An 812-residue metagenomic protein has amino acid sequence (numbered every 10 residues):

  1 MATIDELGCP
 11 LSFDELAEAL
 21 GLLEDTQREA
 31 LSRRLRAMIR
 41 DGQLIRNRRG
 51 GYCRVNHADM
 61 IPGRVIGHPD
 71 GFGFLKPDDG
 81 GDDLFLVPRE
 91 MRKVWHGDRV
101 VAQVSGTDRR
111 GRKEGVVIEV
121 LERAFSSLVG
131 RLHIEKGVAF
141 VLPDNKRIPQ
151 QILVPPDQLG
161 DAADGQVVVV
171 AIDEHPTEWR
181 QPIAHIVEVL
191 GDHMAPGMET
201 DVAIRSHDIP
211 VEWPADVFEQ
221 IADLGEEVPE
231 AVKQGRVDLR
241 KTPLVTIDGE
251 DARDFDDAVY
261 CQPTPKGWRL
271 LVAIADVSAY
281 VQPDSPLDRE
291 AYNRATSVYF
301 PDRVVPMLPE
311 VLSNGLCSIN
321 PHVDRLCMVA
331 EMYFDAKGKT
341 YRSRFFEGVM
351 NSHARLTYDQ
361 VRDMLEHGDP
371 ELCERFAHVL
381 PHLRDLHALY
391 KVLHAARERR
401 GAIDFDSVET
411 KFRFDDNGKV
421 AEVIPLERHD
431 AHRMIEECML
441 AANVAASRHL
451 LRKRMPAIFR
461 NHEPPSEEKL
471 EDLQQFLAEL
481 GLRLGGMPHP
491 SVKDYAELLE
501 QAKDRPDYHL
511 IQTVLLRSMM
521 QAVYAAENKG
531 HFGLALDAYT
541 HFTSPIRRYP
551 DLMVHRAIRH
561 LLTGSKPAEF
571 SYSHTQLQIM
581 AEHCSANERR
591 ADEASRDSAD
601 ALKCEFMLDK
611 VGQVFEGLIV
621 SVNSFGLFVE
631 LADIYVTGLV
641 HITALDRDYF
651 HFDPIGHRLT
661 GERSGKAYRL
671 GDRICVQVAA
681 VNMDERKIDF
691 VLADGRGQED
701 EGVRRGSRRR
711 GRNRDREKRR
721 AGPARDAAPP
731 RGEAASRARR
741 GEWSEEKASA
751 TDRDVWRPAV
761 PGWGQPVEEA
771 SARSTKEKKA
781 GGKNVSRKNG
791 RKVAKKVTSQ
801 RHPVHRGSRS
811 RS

Functional and structural regions predicted by a protein language model:
M1-A2, L7-D14, L23-L35, G42-G50 (+7 more regions): Intrinsically disordered, low-complexity mixed-charge segments
M1-L271, S278-C327, R355, Q360-D363 (+2 more regions): Charge-lined substrate channels and their catalytic hotspots, especially those that engage the 3′ end of RNA
V65-G67, L132, I619-S621, A680-N682: Non-cytosolic beta-sheet module surface loops
D79-D83, E90-K93, N623-V636, D684: Basic/aromatic-rich interaction segments and small domains that mediate binding to polyanionic partners
D82-V87, I148-V154, Y635-D653, D700-G706: A short macromolecule-binding patch
A102, V170, V622, V676-V678: A generic structural signal for residues embedded in beta-strands
V169, H175, D192, V202-I209 (+7 more regions): Electropositive polyanion-binding surfaces
